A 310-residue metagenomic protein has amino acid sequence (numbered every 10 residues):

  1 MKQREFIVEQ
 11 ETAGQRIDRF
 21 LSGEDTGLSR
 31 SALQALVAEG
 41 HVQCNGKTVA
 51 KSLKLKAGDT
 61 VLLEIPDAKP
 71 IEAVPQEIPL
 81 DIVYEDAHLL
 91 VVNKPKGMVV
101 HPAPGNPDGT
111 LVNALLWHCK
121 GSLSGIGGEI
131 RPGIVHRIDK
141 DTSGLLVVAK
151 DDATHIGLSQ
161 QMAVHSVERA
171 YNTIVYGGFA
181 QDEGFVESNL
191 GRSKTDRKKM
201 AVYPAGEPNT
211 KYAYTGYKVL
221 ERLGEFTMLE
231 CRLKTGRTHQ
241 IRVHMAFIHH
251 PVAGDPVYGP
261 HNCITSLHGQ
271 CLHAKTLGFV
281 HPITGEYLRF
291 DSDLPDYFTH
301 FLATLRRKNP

Functional and structural regions predicted by a protein language model:
M1-P310: RNA pseudouridine synthases
